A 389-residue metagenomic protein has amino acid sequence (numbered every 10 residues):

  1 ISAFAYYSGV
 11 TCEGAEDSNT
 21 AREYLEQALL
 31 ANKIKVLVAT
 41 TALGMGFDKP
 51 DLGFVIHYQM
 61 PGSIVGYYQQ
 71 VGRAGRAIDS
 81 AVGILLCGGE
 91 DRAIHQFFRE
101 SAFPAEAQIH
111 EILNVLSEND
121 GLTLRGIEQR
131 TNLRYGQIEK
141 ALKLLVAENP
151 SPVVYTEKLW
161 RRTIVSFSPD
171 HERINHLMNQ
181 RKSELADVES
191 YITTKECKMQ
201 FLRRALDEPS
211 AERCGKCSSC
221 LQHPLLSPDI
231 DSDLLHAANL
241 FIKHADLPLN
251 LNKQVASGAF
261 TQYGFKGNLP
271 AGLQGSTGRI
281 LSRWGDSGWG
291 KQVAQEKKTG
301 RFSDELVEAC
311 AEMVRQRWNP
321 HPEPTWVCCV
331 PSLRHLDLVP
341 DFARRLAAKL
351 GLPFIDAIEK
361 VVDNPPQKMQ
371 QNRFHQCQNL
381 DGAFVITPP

Functional and structural regions predicted by a protein language model:
I1-L43, F47-A245: C-terminal helicase lobe
I1-S2, L247, A348-I355: Structural alpha-beta junctions
A3-A5, G83, V327, F354-A357: Conserved beta-strand scaffold positions in the cores of enzyme catalytic domains, especially in NTP/NDP-utilizing
S8-G9, V330-P331, F354-P366: A short, structured active-site edge motif that brings together acidic residues
G72, W326-P331: Short beta-strand segments enriched in small/hydrophobic residues
R73-S80, N319, K349-L352: Arginine/glycine-rich "motif VI" loop of SF2 helicases in the C-terminal RecA-like domain
N239-W326, H335-L336, P340, R344 (+2 more regions): Active-site-facing substrate-recognition patch
